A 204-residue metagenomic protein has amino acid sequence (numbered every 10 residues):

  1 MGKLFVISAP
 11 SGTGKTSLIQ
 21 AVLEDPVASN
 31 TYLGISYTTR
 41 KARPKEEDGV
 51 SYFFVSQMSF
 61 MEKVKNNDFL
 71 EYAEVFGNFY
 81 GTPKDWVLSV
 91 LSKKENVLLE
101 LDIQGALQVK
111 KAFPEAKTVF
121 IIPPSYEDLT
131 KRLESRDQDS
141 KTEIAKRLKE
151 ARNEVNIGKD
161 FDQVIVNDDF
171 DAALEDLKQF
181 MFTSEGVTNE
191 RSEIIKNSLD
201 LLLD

Functional and structural regions predicted by a protein language model:
M1-F5: Pre-Walker A (Motif I) flank of P-loop NTPase domains
A9-S11: The conserved Walker
T16: Walker A/P-loop
E24-L33: Post-Walker A helix-loop "phosphate-sensing" segment adjacent to the P-loop in P-loop NTPases
S36-V97, Q104-L107: ATP-dependent small-molecule kinase phosphotransfer cores that center on conserved nucleotide phosphate-binding segments
V97-D102, K111-S135, V166-D169: Conserved phosphate-donor/acceptor-positioning beta-strand/loop module used by diverse small-molecule
Q138-D139, N156-D204: NTP-dependent small-molecule kinase module
